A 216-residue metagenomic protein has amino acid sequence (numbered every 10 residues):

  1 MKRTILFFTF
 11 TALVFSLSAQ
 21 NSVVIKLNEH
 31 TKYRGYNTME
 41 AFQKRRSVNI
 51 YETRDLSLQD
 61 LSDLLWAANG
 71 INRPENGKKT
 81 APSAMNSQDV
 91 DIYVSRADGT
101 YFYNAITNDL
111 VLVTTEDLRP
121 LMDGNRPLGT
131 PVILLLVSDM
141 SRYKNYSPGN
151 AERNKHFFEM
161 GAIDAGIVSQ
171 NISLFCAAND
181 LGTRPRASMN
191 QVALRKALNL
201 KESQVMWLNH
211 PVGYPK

Functional and structural regions predicted by a protein language model:
M1-S22: Bacterial Sec-dependent N-terminal signal peptides
K2-T4, P74-K78, L181-G182: Short secondary-structure capping/junction motifs at helix and strand boundaries
Q20-T130: N-terminal amphipathic, basic helical "cap/leader" segment at the start of enzyme domains
R45, L64, I92, V132-Y143 (+2 more regions): Small-aliphatic-rich amphipathic alpha-helix that forms the alpha element of a beta-alpha
A84, T183-R186, E202: Short, surface-exposed helix-loop/turn micro-motifs enriched in polar/charged residues
S95-A97, V137-D139, G213: Structured loops at beta-to-helix junctions and adjacent beta-edge loops in soluble globular domains
D109, P148-G149: Core catalytic architecture of nucleotide-activated donor-dependent transferases building glycoconjugates
N199-K216: A glycine-rich helix N-cap at a beta->alpha junction
